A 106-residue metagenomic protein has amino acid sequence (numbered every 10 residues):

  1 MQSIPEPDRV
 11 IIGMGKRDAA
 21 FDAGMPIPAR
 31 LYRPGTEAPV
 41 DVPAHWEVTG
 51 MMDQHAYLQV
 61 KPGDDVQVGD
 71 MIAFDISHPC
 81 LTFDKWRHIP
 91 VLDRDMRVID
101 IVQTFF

Functional and structural regions predicted by a protein language model:
M1-F106: Active-site anion/phosphate-binding pocket segments in diverse small-molecule metabolic enzymes
